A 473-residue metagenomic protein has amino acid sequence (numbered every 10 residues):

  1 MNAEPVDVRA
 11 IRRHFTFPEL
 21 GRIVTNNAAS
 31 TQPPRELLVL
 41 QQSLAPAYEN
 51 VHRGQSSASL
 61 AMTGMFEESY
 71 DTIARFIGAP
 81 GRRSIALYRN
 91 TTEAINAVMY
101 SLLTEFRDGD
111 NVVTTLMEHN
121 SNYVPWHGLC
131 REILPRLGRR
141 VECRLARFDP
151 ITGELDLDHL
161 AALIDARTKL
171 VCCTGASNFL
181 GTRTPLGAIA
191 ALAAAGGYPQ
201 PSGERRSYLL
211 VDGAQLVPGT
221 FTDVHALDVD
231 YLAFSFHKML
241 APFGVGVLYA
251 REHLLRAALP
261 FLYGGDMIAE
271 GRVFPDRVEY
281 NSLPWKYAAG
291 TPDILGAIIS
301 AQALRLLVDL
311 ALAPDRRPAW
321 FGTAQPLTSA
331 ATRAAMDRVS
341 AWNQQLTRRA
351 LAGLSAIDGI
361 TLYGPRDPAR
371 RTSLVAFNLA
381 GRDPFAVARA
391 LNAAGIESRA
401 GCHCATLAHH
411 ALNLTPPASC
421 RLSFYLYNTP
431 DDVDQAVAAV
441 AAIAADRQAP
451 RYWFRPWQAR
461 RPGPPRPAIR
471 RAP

Functional and structural regions predicted by a protein language model:
M1-P473: Pyridoxal 5′-phosphate
